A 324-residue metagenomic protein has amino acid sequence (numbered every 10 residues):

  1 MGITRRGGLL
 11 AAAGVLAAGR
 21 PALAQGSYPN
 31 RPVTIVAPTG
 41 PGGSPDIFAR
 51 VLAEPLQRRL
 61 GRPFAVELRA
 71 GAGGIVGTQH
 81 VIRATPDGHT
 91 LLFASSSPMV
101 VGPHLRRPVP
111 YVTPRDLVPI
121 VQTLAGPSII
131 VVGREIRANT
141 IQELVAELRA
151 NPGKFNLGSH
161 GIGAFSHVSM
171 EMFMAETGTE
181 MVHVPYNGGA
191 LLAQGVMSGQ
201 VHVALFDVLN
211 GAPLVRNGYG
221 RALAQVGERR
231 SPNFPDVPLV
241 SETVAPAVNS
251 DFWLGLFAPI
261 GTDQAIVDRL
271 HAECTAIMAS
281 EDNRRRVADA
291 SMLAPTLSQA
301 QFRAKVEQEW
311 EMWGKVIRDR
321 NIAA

Functional and structural regions predicted by a protein language model:
I3, G7-A24: N-terminal export signals
L23-R115, K154, I162, T179-H202 (+3 more regions): N-terminal (or domain-start) structured segment
N30-P32, A175-T179, R216, Q264-A324: An extracytoplasmic/periplasmic, membrane-proximal ligand-sensing/linker region
P41-G42, S96-S97, A125, G133-A138 (+5 more regions): Short coil/turn segments
R83-H89, H104-L191, V240, W253-R286: Hinge/capping helix and adjacent helix->loop/strand transition within the periplasmic-binding protein
F93-P98, S159, G189, F206-G211 (+3 more regions): Beta->alpha turn/N-cap motifs
P98-P108, M172-E176, V203-D236: A ligand-binding cleft/hinge motif common to bilobed small-molecule-binding domains
G211-A279, Q308-E311: C-terminal lobe and pocket-closing loops of periplasmic/extracytoplasmic Venus-flytrap solute-binding proteins
